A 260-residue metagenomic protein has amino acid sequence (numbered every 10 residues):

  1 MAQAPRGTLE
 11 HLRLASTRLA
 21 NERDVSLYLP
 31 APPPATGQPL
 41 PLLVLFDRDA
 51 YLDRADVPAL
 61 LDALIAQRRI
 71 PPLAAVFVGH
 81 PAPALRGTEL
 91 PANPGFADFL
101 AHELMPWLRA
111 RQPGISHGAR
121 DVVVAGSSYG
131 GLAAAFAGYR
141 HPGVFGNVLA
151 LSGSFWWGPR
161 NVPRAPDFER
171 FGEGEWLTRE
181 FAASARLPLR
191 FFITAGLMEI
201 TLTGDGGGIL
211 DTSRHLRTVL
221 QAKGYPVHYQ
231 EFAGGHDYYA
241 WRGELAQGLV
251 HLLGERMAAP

Functional and structural regions predicted by a protein language model:
M1-P260: Non-catalytic cap/lid and distal C-terminal segments of serine-dependent acyl enzymes
